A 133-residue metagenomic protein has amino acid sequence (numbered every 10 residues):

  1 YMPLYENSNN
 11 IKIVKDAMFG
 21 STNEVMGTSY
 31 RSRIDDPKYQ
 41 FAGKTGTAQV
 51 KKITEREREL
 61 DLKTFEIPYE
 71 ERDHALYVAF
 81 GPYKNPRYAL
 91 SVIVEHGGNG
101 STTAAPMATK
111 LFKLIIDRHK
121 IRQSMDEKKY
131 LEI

Functional and structural regions predicted by a protein language model:
Y1-P3, N9, M18-R122: Active-site beta-strand/loop architecture of penicillin-binding DD-peptidases
R122-I133: Short, highly charged C-terminal tails/helix-capping segments
